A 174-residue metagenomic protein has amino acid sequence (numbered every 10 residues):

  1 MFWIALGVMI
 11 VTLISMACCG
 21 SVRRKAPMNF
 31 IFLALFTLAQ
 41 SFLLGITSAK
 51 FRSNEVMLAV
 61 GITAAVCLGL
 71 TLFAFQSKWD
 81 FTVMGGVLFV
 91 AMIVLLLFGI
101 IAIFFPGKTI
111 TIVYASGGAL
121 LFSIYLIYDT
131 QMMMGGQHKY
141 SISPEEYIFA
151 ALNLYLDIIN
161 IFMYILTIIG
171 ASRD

Functional and structural regions predicted by a protein language model:
M1-D174: A hydrophobic alpha-helical transmembrane-helix feature that marks the membrane cores and membrane-interface segments
